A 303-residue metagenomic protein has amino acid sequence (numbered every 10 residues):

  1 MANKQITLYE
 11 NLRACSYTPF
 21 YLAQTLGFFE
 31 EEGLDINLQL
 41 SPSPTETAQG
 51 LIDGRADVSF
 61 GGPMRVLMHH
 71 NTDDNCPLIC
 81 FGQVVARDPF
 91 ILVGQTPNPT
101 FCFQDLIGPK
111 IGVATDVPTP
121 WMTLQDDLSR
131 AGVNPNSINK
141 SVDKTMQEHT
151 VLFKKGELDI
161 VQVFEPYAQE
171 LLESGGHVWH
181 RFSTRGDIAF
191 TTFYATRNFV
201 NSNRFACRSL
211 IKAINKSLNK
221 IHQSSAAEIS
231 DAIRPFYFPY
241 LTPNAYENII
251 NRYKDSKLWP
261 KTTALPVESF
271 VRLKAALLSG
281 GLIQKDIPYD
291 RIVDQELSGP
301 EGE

Functional and structural regions predicted by a protein language model:
A2-V133, K140-D143, D159-E165, W179-R181 (+1 more regions): Short, glycine-/small- and polar/acidic-enriched structural segments that line small-molecule recognition paths
Q24-T25, E30, S129, L172 (+3 more regions): Short polybasic/polar patches that bind polyanions
A56, F60, K154-K155, K254-V267 (+1 more regions): Short amphipathic alpha-helical segments at helix boundaries and their inter-helical linkers
G108, E173, D294: Phosphate-coordinating loops and pocket residues in cytosolic domains that bind phosphorylated ligands
E148-F238: Pocket-lining segment of extracytoplasmic ligand-binding domains
S202-I283: Secondary-structure end/capping motifs
K274-E303: Conserved C-terminal helix/tail region of periplasmic/extracytoplasmic solute-binding proteins
